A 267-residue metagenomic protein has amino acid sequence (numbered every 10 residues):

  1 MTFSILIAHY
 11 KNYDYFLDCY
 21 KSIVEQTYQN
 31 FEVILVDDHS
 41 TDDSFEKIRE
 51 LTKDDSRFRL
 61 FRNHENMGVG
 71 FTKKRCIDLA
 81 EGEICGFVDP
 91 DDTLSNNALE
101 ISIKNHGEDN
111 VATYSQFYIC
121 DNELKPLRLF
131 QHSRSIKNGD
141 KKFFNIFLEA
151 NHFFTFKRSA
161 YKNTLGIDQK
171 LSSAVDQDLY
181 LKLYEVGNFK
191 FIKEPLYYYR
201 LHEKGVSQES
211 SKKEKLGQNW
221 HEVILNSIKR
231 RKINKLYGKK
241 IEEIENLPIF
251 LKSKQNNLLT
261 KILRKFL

Functional and structural regions predicted by a protein language model:
N12-E25: Short, well-formed alpha-helical segments that are part of the catalytic scaffolds of diverse glycosyltransferases
C19, N63-A80: Glycine-rich, basic loop-to-helix element that forms the pyrophosphate-binding segment of sugar-nucleotide handling
D37-K47, E65, D89: A conserved acidic beta->alpha catalytic loop
C85: Short aromatic/hydrophobic "clamp" motif used to bind/position activated sugar donors
N97-R128: Conserved donor NDP-sugar-binding/catalytic core segment of glycosyltransferases
Q116, L129-F147: Short, flexible, basic/aromatic active-site loop/helix in glycosyltransferases
K137-F143, Y198-H202, Q208-L236: Catalytic core of nucleotide-sugar-dependent glycosyltransferases
S173-L179: Acidic donor-binding loop at a coil-to-helix junction in glycosyltransferase catalytic cores that engages
